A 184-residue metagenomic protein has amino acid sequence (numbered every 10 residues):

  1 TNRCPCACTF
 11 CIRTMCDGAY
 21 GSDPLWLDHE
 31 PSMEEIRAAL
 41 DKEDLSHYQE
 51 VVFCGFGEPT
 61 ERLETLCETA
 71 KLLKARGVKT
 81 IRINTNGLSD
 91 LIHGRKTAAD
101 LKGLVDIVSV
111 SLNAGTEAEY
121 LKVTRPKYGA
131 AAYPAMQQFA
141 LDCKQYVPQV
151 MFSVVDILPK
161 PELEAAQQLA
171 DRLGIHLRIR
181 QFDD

Functional and structural regions predicted by a protein language model:
T1-E35: Canonical Radical SAM [4Fe-4S] cluster-binding loop centered on the CxxxCxxC motif and its immediate flanking residues
M15, G55, L112: Residues that line or immediately flank small-molecule/substrate-binding pockets and catalytic motifs
M15-G21, H47-V51, T116-Y120: Short, basic/glycine-rich phosphate-binding loops at helix/coil junctions that contact nucleotide phosphates
W26-M33, P59, G129-Y133: Flexible, glycine- and charge-enriched loops at secondary-structure boundaries
P31-F56: Short Fe-S-cluster ligation motifs
E61-D184: Conserved AdoMet/S-adenosylmethionine-binding subsite of the radical SAM
